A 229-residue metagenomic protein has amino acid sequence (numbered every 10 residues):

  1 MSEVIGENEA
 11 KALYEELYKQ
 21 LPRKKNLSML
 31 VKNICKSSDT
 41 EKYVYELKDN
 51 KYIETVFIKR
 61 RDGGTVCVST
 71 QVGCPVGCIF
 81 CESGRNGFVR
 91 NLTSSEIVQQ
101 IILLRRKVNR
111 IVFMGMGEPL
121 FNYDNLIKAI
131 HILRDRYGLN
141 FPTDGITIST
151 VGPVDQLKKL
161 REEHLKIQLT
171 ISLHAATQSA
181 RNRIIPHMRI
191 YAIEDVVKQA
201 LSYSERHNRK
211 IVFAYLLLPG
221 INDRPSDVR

Functional and structural regions predicted by a protein language model:
M1-G64: Flexible, acidic/Gly-rich N-terminal and inter-domain linker regions that tether and position cofactor-handling modules
S28, I34-S38, S69-T70, S83 (+2 more regions): Short linear Ser/Thr-Pro motifs
K42, T65-S69, T147, A214: Short aromatic/hydrophobic contact patches that present stacked aromatics for nucleic-acid/ligand binding
L47, V72-C74, L173-A175: Short, small-residue-rich loop/turn micro-motifs
K59-S95, L103: Canonical Radical SAM [4Fe-4S] cluster-binding loop centered on the CxxxCxxC motif and its immediate flanking residues
Q99: Cys/His-clustered metal-coordination modules, chiefly Zn-binding fingers
R106-R110, G115-R229: Conserved AdoMet/S-adenosylmethionine-binding subsite of the radical SAM
